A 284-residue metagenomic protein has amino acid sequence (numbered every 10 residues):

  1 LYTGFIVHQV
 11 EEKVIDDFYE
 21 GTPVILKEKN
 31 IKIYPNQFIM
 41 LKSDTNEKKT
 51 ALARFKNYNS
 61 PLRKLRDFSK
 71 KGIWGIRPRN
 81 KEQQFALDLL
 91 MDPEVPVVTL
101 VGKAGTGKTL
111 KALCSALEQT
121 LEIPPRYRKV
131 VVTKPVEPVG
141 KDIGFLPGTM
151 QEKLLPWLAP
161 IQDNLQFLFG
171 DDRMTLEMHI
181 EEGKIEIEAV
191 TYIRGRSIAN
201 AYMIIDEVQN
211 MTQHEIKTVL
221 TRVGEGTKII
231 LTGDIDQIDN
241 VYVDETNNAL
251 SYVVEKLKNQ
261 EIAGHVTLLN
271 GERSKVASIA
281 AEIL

Functional and structural regions predicted by a protein language model:
L1-D67: Interdomain "pre-motor" coupling segment immediately N-terminal to P-loop NTPase/helicase cores
L1-E20, K71-I205, N210-L284: Conserved helicase motor core of SF1/SF2 NTP-dependent helicases
